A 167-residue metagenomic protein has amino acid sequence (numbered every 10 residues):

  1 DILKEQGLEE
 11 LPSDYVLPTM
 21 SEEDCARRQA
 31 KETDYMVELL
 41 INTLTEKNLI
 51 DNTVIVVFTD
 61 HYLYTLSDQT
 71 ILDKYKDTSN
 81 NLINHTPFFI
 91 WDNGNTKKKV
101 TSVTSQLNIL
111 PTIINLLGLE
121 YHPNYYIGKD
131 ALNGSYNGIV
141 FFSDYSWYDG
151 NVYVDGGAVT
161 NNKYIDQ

Functional and structural regions predicted by a protein language model:
D1-Q167: Solvent-exposed soluble domains appended to multi-pass membrane proteins
